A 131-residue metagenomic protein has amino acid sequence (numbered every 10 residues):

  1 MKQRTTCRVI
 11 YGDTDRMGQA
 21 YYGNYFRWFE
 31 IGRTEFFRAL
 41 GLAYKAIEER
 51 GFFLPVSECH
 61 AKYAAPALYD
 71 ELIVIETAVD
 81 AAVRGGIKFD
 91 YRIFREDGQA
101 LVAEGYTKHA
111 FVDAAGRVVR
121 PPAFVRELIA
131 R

Functional and structural regions predicted by a protein language model:
M1-V56, D113-R131: Hot-dog-fold acyl-thioester-processing enzymes
Q3-T5, L68-Y69, D80-R131: HotDog/MaoC-like acyl-thioester-processing domains
V9-D13, E58-A65, D97: Short, well-ordered turn and helix-capping elements at secondary-structure junctions
T14, T77, T107: Ser/Thr-centric signal marking residues that sit in or immediately flank functional binding/regulatory motifs
F36-V74, A78-K88, A103-E104: Hydrophobic beta-strand-centered segment that forms part of the acyl-chain substrate-binding groove
